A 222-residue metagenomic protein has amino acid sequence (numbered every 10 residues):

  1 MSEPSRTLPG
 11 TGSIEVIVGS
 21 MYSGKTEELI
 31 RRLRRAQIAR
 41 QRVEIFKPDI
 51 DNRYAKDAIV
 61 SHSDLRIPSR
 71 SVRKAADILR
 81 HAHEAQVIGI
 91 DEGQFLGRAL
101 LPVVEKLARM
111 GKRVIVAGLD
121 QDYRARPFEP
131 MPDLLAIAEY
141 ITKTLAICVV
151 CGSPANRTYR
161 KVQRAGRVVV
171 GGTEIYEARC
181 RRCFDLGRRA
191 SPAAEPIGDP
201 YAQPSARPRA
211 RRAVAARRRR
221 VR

Functional and structural regions predicted by a protein language model:
S2-H83, D122-D133, A146, V162-R164 (+2 more regions): Conserved P-loop
G12, A39-Q41, M110-K112, I137-Y140: Short glycine-/polar-rich loops that comprise or flank the Walker A/P-loop and associated switch/sensor motifs
R32, P102-M110, P130-I137: Catalytic-core regions built around general acid/base machinery
A82-L96: Conserved P-loop NTPase "ATPase switch" module shared by AAA+ and STAND
G89, R113-D120: Structural recognition of the conserved hydrophobic beta-strand(s) that form the central parallel beta-sheet of P-loop
E92-L107, Q121-F128: Conserved ATPase-coupling elements of RecA-like P-loop NTPase cores
Y140-V149: Conserved AAA+ ATPase "SRH/arginine-finger" region at the nucleotide-binding site
A155-Q163: Short, surface-exposed amphipathic charged segments that create phosphate/polyanion-binding patches used for binding
